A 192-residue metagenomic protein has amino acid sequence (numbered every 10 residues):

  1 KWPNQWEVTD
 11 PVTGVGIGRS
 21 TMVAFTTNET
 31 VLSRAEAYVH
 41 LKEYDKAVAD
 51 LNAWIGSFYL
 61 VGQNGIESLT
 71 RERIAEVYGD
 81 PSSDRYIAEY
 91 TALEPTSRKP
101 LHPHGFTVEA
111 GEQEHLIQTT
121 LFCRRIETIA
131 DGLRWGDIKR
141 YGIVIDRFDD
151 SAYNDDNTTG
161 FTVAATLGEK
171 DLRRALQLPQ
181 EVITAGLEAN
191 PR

Functional and structural regions predicted by a protein language model:
K1-R192: Acidic/polar-rich alpha-helix caps and helix-coil junctions
